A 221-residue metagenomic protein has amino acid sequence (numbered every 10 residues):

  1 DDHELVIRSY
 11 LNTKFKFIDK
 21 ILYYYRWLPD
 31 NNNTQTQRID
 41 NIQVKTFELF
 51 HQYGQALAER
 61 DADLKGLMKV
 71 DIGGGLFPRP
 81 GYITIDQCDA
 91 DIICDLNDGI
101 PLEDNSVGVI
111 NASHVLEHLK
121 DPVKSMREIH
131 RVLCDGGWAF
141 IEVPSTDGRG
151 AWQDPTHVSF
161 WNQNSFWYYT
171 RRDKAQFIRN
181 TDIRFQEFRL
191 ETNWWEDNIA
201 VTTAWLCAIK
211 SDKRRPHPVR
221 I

Functional and structural regions predicted by a protein language model:
D1-L5: Acidic donor-binding loop at a coil-to-helix junction in glycosyltransferase catalytic cores that engages
V6, K14-D19, Y23-L28, N33-Q35: Conserved active-site beta-strand element of glycosyltransferases/polysaccharide synthases
Y25-L28, T34-D63: Catalytic core of nucleotide-sugar-dependent glycosyltransferases
G66-G75: Conserved class I S-adenosyl-L-methionine
L76-E103: Adenosine-cofactor binding site in Rossmann-like domains, unifying the SAM/SAH pocket of S-adenosylmethionine-dependent
N111: A conserved beta-strand element that flanks and buttresses the S-adenosyl-L-methionine
V115-H118: Hydrophobic adenine-recognition pocket in adenosine-nucleotide-binding enzymes
V123-K124, E128-H130, C134, W138-I221: S-adenosyl-L-methionine-dependent methyltransferase catalytic module, highlighting the catalytic core
